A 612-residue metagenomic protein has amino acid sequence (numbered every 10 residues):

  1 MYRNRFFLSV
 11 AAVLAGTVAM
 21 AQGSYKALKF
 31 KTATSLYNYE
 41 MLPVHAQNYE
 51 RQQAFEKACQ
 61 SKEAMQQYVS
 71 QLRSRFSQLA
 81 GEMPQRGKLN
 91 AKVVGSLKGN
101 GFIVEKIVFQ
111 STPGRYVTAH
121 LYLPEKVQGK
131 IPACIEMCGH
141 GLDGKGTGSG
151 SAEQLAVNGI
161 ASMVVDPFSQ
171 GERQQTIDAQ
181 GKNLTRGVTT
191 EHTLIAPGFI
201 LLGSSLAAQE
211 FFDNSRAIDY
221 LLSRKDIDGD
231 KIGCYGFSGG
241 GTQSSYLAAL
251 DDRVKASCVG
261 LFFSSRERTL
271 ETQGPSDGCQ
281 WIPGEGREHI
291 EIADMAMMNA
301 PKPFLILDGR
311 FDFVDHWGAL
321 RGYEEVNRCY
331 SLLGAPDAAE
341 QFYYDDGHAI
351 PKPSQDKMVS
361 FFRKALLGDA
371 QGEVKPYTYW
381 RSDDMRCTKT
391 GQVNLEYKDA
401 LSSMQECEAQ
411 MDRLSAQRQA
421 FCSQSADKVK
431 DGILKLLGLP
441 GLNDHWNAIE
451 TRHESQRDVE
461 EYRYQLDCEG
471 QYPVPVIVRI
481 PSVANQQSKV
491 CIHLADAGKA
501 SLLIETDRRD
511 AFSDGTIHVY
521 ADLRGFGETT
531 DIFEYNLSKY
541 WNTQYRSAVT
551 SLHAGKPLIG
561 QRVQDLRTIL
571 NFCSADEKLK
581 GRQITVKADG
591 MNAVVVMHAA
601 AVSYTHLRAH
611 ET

Functional and structural regions predicted by a protein language model:
M1-L8: Bacterial N-terminal signal peptides that target proteins for export
Q22-E105, Q110-Y116, A300, G309-K489 (+5 more regions): Alpha/beta-hydrolase-fold serine-hydrolase catalytic core, especially in secreted/extracellular enzymes
C134-S215, S265-T272, H493-F572: Cap/lid segment of the alpha/beta-hydrolase catalytic domain
S215-G229, L566-G581: Conserved acidic catalytic loop of the alpha/beta-hydrolase fold
I227-G236, L579-D589: Alpha/beta-hydrolase fold nucleophile elbow
G241-D251, V595-V602: Short glycine-enriched nucleophile-adjacent loop and the immediately C-terminal alpha-helix near the catalytic center
T272-E324, R608: The feature captures the conserved acid-bearing segment of alpha/beta-hydrolase catalytic domains
T605-T612: Conserved small/polar residues in nucleotide/adenosyl-binding loops
